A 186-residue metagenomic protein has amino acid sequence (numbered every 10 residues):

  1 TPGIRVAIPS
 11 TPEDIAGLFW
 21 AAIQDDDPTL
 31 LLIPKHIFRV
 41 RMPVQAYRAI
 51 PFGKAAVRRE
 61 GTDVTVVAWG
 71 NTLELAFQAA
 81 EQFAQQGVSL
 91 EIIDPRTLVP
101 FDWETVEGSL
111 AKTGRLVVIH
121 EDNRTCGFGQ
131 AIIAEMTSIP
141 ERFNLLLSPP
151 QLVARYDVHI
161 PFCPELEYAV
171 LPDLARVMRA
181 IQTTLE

Functional and structural regions predicted by a protein language model:
T1-D25, S89, R155, L185: Conserved thiamine diphosphate
A22-P28, I132-T137: Glycine- and acidic-residue-enriched helix-capping/beta->alpha junction motif
K35-E186: Thiamine diphosphate
